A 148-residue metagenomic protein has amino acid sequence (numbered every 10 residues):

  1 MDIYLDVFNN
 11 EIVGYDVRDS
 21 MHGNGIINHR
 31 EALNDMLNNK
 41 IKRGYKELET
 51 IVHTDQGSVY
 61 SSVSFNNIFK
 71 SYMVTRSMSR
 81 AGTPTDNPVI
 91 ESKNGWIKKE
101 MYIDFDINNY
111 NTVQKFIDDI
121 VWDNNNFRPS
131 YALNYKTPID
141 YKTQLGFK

Functional and structural regions predicted by a protein language model:
N9-Y15: Hydrophobic "anchor" residues
D16-G44: Active-site beta-loop-alpha junctions of metal-dependent nucleic acid enzymes, especially the RNase H-like/DDE
D19, E31, G44-K46, S61-S77: Surface/interface recognition patches
Y45-Y60, P84, T137-I139: Acidic/histidine-rich, metal-coordinating catalytic segments
V52-Q56, K70-V89, F105-Y110: RNase H-like polynucleotidyl transferase catalytic core
N66, K70-V74, W96-K148: C-terminal domain-tail junction helix/linker
